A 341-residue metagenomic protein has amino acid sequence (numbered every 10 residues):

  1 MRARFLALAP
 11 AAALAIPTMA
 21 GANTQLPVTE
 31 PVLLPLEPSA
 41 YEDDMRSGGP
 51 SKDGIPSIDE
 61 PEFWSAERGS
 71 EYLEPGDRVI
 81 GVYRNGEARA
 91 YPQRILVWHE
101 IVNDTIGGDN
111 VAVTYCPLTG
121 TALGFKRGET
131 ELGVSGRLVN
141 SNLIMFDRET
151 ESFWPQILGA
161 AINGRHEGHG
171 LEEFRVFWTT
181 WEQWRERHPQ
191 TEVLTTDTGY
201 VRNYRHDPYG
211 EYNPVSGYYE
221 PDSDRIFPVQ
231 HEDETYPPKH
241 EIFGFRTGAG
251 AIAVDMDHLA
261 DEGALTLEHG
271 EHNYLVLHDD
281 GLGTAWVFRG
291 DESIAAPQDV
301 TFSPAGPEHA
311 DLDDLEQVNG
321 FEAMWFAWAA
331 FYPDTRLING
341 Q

Functional and structural regions predicted by a protein language model:
M1-R4: Positively charged n-region of N-terminal signal peptides that target proteins for export
A7-P17: Bacterial N-terminal signal peptides
A22-Q341: Mid-to-C-terminal functional-domain signal that highlights helix-capping/loop sites within ligand-binding modules
